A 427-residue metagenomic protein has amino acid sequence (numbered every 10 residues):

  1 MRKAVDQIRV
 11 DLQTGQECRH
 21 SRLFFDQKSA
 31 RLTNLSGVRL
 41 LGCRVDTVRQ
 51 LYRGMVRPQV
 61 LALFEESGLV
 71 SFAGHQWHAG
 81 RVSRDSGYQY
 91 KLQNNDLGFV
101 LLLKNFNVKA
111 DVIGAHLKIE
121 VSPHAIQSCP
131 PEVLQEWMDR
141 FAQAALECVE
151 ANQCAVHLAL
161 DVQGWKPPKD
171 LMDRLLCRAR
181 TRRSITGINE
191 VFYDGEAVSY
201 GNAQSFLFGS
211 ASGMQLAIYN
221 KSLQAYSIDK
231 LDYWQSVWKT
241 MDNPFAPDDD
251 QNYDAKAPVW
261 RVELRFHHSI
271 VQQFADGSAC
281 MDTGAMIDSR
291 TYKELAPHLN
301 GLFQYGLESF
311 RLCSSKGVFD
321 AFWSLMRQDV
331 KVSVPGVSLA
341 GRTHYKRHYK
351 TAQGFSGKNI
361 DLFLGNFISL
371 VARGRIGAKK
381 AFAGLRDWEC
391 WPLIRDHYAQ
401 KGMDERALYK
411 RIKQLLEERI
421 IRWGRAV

Functional and structural regions predicted by a protein language model:
M1-K346, K358-V427: Structured, helix-rich domain cores that form ligand/interaction pockets
R347-Q353: Helix-turn-helix DNA-binding segment
